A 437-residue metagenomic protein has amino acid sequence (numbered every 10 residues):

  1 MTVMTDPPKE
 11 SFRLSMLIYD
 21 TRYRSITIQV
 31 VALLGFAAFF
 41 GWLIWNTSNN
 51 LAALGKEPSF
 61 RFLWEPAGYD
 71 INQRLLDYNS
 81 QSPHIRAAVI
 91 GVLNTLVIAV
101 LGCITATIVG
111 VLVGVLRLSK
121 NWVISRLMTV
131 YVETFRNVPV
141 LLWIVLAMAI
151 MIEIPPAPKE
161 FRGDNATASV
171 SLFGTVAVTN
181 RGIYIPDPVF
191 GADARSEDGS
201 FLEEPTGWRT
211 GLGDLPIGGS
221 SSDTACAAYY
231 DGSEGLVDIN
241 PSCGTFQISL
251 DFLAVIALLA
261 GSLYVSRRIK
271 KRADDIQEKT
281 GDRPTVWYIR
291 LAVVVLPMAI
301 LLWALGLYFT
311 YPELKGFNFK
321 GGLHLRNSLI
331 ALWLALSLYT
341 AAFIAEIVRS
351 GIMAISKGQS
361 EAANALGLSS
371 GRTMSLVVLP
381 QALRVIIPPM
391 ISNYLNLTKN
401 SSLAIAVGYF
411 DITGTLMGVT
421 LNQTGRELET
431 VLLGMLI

Functional and structural regions predicted by a protein language model:
T2-I437: Transmembrane alpha-helices and adjacent helix-loop boundaries
